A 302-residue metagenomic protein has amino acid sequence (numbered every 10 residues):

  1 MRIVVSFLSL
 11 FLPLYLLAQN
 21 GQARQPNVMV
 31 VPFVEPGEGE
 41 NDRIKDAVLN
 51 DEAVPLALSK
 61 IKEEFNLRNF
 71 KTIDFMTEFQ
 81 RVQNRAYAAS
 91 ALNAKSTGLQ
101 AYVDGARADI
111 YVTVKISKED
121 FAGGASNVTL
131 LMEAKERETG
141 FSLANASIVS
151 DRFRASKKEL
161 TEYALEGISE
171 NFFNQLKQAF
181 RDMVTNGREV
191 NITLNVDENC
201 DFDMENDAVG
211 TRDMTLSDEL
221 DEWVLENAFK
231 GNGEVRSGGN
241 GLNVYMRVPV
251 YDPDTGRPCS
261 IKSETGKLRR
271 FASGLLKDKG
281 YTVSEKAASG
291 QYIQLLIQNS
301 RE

Functional and structural regions predicted by a protein language model:
M1-G21: Bacterial Sec-dependent N-terminal signal peptides
Q19-M29, E38, S142-N232, K267 (+3 more regions): C-terminal/domain-edge helix-coil "capping" segments
N20, Y102-G105, A122-G124: Short, charge-rich binding segments
V31-F33: Short hydrophobic segments within beta-strands
E35-G37, E78-V82, S117-F121, S150-R154 (+1 more regions): Solvent-exposed loop/turn segments at secondary-structure junctions within structured extracellular/periplasmic domains
G39-A106, Y111, M214-D252, G256-K277: N-terminal segment of the mature soluble domain
I110-R154, G290-E302: Amphipathic beta-strand/beta-sheet edge segments enriched in Tyr/Trp
K115-D120, G231-S237, S284-E285: Short amphipathic beta-strand and strand-loop transition segments with alternating hydrophobic
